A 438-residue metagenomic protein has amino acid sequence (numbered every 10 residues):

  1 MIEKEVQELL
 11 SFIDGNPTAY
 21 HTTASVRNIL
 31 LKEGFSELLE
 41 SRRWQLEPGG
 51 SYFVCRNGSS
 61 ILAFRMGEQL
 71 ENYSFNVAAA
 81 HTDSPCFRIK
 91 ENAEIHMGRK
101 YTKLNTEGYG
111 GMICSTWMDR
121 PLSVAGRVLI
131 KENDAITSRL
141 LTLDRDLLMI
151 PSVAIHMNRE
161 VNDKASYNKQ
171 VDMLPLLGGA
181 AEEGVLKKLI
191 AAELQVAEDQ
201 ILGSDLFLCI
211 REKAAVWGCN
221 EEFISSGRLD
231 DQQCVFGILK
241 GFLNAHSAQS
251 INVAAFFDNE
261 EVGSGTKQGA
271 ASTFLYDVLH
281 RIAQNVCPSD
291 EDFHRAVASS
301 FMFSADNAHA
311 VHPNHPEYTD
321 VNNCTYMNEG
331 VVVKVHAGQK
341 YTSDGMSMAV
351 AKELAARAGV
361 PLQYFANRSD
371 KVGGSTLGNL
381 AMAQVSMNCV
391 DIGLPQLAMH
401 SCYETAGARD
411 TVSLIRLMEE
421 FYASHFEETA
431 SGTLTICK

Functional and structural regions predicted by a protein language model:
M1-K438: N-terminal hydrophobic/helix-forming segments and targeting peptides
